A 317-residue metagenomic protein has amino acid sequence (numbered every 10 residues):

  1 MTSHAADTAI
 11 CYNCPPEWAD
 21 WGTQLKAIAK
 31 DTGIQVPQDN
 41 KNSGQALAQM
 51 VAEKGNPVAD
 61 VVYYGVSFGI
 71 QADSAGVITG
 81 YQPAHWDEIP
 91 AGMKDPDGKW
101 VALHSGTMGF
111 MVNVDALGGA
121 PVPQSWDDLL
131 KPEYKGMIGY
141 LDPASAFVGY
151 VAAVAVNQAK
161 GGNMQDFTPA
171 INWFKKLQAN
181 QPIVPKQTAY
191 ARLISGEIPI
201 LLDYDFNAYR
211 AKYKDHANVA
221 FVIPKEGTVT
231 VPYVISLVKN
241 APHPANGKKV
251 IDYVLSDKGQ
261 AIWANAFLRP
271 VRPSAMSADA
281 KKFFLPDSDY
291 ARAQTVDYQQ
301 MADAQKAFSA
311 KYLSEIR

Functional and structural regions predicted by a protein language model:
M1-I10, R317: Short, low-complexity disordered leader/linker segments with a strong preference for bacterial N-terminal type II
A6-I70: Early extracytoplasmic/lumenal segment of secretory-pathway proteins
C14-G22, V58-E197: Extracytoplasmic ligand-binding site segments that recognize negatively charged/polar headgroups
V66-D73, I194, P199-N218: A ligand-binding cleft/hinge motif common to bilobed small-molecule-binding domains
E88-A91, G106, I171-K176, P182 (+2 more regions): Periplasmic-binding protein-like
G109-A116, V154-A159, V231-P244, V254 (+1 more regions): A bilobed periplasmic-binding-protein/Venus flytrap-type ligand-binding module shared by bacterial periplasmic
V238-V296: Mature extracytoplasmic/periplasmic domains
R292-R317: Conserved C-terminal helix/tail region of periplasmic/extracytoplasmic solute-binding proteins
